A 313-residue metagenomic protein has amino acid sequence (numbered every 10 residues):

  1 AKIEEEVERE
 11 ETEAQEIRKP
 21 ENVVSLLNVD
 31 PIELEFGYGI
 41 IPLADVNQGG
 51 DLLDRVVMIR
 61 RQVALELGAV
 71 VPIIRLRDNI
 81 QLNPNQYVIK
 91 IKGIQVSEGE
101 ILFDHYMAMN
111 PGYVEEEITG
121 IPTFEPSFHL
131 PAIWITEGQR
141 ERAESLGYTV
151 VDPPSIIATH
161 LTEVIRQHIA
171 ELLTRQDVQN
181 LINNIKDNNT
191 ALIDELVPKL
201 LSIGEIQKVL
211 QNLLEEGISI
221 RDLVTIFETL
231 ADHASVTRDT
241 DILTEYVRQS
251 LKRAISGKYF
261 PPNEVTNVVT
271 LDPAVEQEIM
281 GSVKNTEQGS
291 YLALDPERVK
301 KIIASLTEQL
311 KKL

Functional and structural regions predicted by a protein language model:
I3-L313: Membrane-embedded alpha-helical signal segments
